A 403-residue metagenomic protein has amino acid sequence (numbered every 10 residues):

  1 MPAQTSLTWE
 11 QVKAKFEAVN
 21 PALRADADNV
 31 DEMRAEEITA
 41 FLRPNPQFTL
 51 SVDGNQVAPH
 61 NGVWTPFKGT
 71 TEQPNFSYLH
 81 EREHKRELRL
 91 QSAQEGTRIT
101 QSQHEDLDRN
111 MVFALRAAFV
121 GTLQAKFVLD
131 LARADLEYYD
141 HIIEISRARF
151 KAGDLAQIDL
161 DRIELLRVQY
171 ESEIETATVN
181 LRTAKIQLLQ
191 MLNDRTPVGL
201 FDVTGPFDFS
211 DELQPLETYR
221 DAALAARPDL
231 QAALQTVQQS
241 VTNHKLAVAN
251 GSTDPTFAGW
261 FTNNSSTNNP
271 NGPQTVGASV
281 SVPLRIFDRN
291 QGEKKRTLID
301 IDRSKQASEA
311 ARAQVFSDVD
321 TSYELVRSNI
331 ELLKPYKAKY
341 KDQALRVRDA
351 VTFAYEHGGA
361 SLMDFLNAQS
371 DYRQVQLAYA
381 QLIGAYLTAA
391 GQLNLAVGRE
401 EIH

Functional and structural regions predicted by a protein language model:
A3-K13: Regulatory alphaC helix of protein kinase catalytic domains
Q4-T5, T49-K85, R89, D202-P215 (+3 more regions): Small/polar, glycine/serine/threonine/aspartate-rich low-complexity segments that form flexible
L7, H104-A222, S322-L325, N329 (+2 more regions): Periplasmic alpha-helical coiled-coil/stalk elements that build and connect Gram-negative outer-membrane
A14-R24, D31-P46, P74-Q91, S102-R109 (+9 more regions): A glycine-/polar-enriched beta->alpha junction
A25-A40, L107-A132, H141-I143, A148 (+4 more regions): Amphipathic alpha-helical coiled-coil segments
Q91-Q94, Q157-L165, L362-S370: Short, charged, amphipathic alpha-helical segments
G153, N193-D194, T253, H357-G358 (+1 more regions): Short helix-capping/hinge motifs at transmembrane helix termini and TM-loop junctions
A177, P228, L382: Metallo-beta-lactamase
